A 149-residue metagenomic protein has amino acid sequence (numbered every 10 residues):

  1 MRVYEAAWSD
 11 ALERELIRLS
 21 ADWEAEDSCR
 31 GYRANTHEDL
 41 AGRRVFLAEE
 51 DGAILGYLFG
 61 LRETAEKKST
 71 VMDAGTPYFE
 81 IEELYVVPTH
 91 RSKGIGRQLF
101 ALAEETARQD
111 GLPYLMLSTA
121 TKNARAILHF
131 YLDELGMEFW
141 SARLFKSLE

Functional and structural regions predicted by a protein language model:
R2-Y78, E82, F139, S147: Acetyl-CoA-dependent GNAT
E82, V87, A120: Residue-level recognition of the GNAT/N-acetyltransferase active site
V86, S92-E105: Conserved acetyl-CoA-binding loop-helix of GNAT-fold acetyltransferases
R91, M116-I127, F145-E149: Conserved beta-strand-loop-alpha-helix junction that forms the acyl-donor binding cleft
F100, A107-T119: Conserved GNAT acetyl-CoA-binding A-motif
D110, E134-L135: Structural motif
F130-L132: Conserved active-site tyrosine of GNAT-family acetyltransferases
